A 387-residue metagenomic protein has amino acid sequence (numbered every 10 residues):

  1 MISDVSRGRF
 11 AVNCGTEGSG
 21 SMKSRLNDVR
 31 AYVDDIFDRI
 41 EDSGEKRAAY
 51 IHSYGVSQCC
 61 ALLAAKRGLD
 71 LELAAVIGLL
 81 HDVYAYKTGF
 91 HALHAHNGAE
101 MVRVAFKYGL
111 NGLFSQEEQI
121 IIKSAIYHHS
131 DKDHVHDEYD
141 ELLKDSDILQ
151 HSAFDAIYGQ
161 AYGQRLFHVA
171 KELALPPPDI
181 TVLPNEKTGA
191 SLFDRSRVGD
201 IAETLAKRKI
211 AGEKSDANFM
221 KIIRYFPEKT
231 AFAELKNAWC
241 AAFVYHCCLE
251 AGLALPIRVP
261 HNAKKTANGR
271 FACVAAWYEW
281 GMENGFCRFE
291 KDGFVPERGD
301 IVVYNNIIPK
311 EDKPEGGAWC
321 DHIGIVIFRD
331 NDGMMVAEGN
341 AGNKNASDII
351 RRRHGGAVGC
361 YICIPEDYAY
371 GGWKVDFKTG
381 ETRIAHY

Functional and structural regions predicted by a protein language model:
G15, S21-R25, A31, D38-L69 (+3 more regions): Divalent metal-dependent phosphate-bond-processing catalytic cores, especially two-metal-ion Mg2+/Mn2+ enzymes that act
D38, G189-V259, A385-Y387: N-terminal capping segments
E45-G55, A85-N97, E315-A318: Active-site metal-coordination segments of metallo-dependent hydrolases
V56-S57, H94-Y108: An active-site-proximal "capping" alpha-helix that borders the catalytic cofactor pocket
G68-L80, Q116-A125, Y139-L142, P296 (+1 more regions): Alpha-helical scaffolds flanking conserved acidic
L71-G89, H94-G98, K123-S130: His-Asp-centered metal-binding catalytic motifs of divalent-metal-dependent phosphohydrolases/nucleases
V182-N185, N306-Y387: Aromatic- and glycine-rich peptidoglycan recognition patches
A254-K344: ...with weaker cross-activation on analogous glycine-rich loops/strands in unrelated enzymes
